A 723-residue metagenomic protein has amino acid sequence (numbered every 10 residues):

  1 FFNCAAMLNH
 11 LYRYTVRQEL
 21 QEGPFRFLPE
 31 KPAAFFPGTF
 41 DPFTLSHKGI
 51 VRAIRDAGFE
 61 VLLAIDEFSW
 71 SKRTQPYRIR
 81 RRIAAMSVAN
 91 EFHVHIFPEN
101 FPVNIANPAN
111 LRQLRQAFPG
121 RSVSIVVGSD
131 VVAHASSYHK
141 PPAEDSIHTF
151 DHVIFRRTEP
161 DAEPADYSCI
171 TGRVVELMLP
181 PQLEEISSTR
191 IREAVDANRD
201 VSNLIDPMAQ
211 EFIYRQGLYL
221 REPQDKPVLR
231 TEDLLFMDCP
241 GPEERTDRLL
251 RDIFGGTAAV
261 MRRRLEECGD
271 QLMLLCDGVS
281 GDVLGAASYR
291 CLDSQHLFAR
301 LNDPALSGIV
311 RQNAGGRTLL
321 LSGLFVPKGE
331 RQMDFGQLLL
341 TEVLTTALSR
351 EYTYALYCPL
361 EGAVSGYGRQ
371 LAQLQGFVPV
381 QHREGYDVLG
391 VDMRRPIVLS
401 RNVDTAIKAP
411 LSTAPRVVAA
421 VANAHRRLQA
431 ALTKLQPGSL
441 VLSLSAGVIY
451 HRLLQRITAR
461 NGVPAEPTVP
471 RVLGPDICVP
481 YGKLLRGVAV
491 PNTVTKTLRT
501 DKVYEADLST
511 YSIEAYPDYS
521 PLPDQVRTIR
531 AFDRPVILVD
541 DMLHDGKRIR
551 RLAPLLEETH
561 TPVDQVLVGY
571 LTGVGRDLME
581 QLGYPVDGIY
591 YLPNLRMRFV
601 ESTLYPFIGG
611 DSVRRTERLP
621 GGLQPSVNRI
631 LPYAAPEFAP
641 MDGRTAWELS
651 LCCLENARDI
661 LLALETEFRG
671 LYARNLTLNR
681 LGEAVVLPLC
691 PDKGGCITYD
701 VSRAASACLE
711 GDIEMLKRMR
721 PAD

Functional and structural regions predicted by a protein language model:
F1-D233, P379-R394: Nucleotidyltransferase catalytic core that binds NTPs
F27-A34, G315-T318, A531-V536: A short, charged/proline- and glycine-enriched loop that marks the coil->beta-strand transition at the N-terminal
K48-V51, N302-L306, T318-V326, R331-S349 (+1 more regions): Conserved acetyl-CoA-binding loop-helix of GNAT-fold acetyltransferases
L229-C268, L272-L284: Short amphipathic alpha-helix that is part of the acyltransferase structural core
D282-L284, S288-G323: Conserved acyl-donor/pantetheine-binding loop and adjacent beta-alpha core of acyl/acetyltransferases and related
T318-L321, A347-G362, D564-Q565: Conserved GNAT acetyl-CoA-binding A-motif
V326, A355-Q370: Conserved beta-strand-loop-alpha-helix junction that forms the acyl-donor binding cleft
Q373-D723: PRPP-associated nucleotide enzymes
